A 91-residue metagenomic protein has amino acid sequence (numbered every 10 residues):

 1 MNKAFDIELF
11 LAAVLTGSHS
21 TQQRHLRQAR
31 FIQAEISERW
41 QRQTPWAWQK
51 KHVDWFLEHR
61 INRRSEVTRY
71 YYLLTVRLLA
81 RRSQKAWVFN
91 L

Functional and structural regions predicted by a protein language model:
M1-T21: Short terminal alpha-helical segments
G17-V88: Non-catalytic DNA-binding core/recognition domains of DNA-processing enzymes
